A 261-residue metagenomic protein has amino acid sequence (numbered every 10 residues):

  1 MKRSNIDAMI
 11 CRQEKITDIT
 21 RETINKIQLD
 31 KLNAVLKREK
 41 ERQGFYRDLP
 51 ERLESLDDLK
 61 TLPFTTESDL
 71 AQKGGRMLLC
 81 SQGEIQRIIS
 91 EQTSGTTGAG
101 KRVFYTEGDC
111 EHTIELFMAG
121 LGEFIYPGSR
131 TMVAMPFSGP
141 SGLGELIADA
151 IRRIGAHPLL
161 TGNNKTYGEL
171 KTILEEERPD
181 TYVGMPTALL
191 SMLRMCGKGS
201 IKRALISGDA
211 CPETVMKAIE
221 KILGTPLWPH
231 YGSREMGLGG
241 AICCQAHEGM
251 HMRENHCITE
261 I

Functional and structural regions predicted by a protein language model:
M1-Q92, A99-H112, A119: Nucleotide 5′-phosphate-binding alpha/beta core
M1-T23, I27-D30, A34-V35, H157-I261: Active-site glycine/GP-rich loop and adjacent strand/helix microenvironment that borders small-molecule binding pockets
R87, C110, P136-G139, T187-A188: Short glycine-enriched loops at secondary-structure junctions
T93-T97, I151, T259: Hydrophobic alpha-helical segments that mediate membrane insertion or helix-helix packing
T97-H112, A148-D149, G155-H157, T172-D180: Acidic/glycine-enriched edge-of-secondary-structure segments
I114-R130, T166-R178: Conserved ATP-dependent adenylate/AMP-binding module captured primarily in the ANL superfamily
L121-A156: Conserved AMP-binding loop of ANL adenylate-forming enzymes
